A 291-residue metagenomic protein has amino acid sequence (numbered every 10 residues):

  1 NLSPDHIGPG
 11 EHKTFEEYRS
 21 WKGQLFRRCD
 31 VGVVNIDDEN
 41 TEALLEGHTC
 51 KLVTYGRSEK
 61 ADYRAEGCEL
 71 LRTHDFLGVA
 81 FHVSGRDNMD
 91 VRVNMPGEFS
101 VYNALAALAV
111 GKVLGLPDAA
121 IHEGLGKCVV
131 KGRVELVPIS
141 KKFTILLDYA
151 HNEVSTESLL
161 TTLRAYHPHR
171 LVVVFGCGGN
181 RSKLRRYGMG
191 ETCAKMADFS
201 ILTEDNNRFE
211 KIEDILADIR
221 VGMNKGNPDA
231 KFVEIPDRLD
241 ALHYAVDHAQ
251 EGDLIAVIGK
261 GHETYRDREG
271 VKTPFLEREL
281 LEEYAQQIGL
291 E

Functional and structural regions predicted by a protein language model:
N1-G10, E42-D90, E123, C128-R133 (+1 more regions): Extended acidic/charged loop-beta regions that coordinate divalent cations and stabilize anionic phosphate/carboxylate
N1-G47: Flexible active-site lid/hinge loop adjacent to a nucleotide/diphosphate and Mg2+-phosphate binding pocket
I36-N40, R57-S58, H262: Short, polar loop motifs at secondary-structure junctions
T49, R86, A106-A119, E123 (+2 more regions): ATP-dependent carboxylate-amine ligase
V91-E98: A short glycine-threonine-serine/GTX helix/turn-capping micro-motif
F99-S100, L114: A conserved FAD-binding loop/helix module that cradles the flavin
